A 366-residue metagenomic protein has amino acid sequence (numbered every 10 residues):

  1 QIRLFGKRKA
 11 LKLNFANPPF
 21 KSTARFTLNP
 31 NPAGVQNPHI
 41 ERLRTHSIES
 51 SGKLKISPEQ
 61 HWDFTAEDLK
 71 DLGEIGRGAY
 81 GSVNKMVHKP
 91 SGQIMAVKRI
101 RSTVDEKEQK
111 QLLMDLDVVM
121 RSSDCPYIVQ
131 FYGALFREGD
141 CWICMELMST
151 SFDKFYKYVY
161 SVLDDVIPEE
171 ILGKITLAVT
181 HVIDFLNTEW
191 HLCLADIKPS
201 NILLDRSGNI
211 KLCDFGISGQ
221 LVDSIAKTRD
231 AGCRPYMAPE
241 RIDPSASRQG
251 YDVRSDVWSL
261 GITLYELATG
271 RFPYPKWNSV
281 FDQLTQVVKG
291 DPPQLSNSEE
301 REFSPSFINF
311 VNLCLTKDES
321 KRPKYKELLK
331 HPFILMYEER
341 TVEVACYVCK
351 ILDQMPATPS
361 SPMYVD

Functional and structural regions predicted by a protein language model:
Q1-H61: Intrinsically disordered, low-complexity regulatory segments that flank or precede the catalytic domain of eukaryotic
S82-S102: Glycine-rich ATP phosphate-binding loop
R99-S123: Conserved N-lobe beta3->alphaC-helix segment of eukaryotic protein kinase catalytic domains
G133-A134: A short, aromatic-enriched beta-strand patch in the conserved N-lobe beta-sheet of the protein kinase catalytic domain
G139-S151: Conserved short submotifs of the Hanks-type protein kinase catalytic core that shape the nucleotide-binding pocket
I175-T176: Activation segment signature within eukaryotic-like protein kinase domains
